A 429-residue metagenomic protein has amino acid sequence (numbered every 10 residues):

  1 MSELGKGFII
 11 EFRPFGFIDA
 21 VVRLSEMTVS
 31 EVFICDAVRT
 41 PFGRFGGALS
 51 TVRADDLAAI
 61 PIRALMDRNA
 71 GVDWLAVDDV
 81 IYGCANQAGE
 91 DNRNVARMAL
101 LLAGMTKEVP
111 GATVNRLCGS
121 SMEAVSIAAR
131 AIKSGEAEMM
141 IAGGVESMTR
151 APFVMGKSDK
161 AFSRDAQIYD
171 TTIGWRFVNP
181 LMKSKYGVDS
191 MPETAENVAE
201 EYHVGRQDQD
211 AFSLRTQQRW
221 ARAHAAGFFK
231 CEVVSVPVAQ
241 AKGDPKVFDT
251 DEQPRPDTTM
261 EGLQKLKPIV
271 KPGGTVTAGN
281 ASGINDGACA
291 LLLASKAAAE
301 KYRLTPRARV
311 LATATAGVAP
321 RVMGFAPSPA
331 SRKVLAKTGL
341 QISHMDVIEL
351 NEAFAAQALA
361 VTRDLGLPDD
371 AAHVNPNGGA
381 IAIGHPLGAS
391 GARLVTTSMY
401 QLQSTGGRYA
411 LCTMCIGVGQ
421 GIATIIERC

Functional and structural regions predicted by a protein language model:
S25-A103, P110, T194-R206, T216 (+4 more regions): Conserved active-site "lid/cap" helical segment
S25-V52, I173, T259-F325, P329-K333 (+5 more regions): Condensing-enzyme catalytic core mediating Claisen C-C bond formation in acyl metabolism
R39, T51, D55-I60, G71 (+3 more regions): N-terminal extracellular/periplasmic Venus flytrap/periplasmic-binding protein-like
V52, C84-M140, T172-W175, K185-M191 (+4 more regions): Conserved catalytic cysteine-centered active-site region of acyl-thioester-dependent Claisen-condensing enzymes
W74-G83, P110-N115, M140-G144, D208-R215 (+5 more regions): Beta-strand segments within the central parallel beta-sheet cores of soluble alpha/beta enzyme folds
Y82, E196, E232, Q240 (+1 more regions): Active-site pocket-lining segment
M139-N197: Flexible glycine-/small-residue-enriched beta->alpha junction loops that bind anionic phosphate/pyrophosphate groups
